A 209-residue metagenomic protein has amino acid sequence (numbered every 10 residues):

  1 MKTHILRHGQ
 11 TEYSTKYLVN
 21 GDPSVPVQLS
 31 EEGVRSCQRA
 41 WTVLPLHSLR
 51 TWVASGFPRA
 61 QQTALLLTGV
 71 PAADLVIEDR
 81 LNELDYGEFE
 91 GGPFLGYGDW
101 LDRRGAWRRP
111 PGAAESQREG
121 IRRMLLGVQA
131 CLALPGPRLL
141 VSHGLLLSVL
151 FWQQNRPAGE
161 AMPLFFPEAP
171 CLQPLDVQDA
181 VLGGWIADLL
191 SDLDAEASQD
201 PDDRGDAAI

Functional and structural regions predicted by a protein language model:
K2-V70, W100: Active-site-proximal alpha-helix that buttresses catalytic centers in soluble enzyme cores
T3, L134-G144: Generic beta-sheet signal
T11, L146-L147: Short active-site segment of divalent metal-dependent hydrolases/proteases that encodes the spacing between
V27-Q28, L67-R123, F165: Phosphate-handling substructures
P45-S48, C131-G136: Glycine-rich phosphate-binding loop signature in dinucleotide/nucleotide-binding domains
A54-S55, R122, V141-S142: Short beta-strand scaffold positions
I77, E83-L95, F151-I209: Acidic, low-complexity terminal tails and accessory targeting/binding regions of phosphate-metabolizing enzymes
G120-L134: A short, acidic, amphipathic alpha-helical segment used as a generic capping/interface helix at domain edges
